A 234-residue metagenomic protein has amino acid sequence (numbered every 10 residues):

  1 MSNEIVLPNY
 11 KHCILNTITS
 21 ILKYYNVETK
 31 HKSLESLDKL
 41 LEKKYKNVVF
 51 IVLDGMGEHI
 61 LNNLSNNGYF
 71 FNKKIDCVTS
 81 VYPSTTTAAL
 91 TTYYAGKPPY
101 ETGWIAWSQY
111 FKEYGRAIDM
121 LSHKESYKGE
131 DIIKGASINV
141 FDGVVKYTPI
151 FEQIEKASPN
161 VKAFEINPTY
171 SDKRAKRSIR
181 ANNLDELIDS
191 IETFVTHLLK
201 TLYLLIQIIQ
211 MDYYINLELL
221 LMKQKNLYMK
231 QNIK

Functional and structural regions predicted by a protein language model:
M1-K32, S65-K74, V81-L219: His/Asp/Glu-rich, glycine-adjacent segments that coordinate divalent cations and/or stabilize oxyanion chemistry on
S33-Y45, T193-T196: A short acidic-Thr-Gly-centered motif at the start of a beta-strand
K46-N47, G96, K225, M229: Catalytic cores of glycan-processing enzymes that make or break glycosidic bonds
F50-L53: Short hydrophobic beta-strand that contains or immediately precedes a catalytic carboxylate
G55-H59: Short acidic, Gly/Ser-rich segments with clustered Asp/Glu that frequently serve as metal-coordination loops in enzyme
I60-L64: Short, solvent-exposed loop/turn and secondary-structure capping segments
Y213-K234: A long, amphipathic alpha-helix that forms part of the scaffold/cap immediately adjacent to metal-dependent active
